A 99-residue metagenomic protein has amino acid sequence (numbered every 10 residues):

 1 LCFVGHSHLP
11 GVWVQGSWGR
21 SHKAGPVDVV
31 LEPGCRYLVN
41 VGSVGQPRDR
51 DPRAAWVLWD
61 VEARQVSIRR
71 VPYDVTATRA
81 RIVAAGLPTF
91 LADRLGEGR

Functional and structural regions predicted by a protein language model:
L1-W18: Conserved catalytic scaffold of divalent metal-dependent phosphoesterases
S17-R99: Acidic, His/Gly-rich catalytic cores of divalent-metal-dependent hydrolytic chemistry
